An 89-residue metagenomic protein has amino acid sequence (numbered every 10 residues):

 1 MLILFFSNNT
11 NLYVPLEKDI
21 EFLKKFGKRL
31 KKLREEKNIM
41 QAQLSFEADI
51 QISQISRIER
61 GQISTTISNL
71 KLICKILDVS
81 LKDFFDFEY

Functional and structural regions predicted by a protein language model:
M1-K32, E36-K37, K75: N-terminal flexible/basic segments that precede or flank functional cores
P15-D19, L81, E88: Acetyl-CoA-dependent GNAT
K31, A42, K71: Residues within the helices of the helix-turn-helix
E35, D49, R60-Q62, Y89: Residue-level detection of the helix-turn-helix DNA-binding "recognition helix"
N38-R57: Short alpha-helical DNA-recognition segment
S53-S68, F84: Amphipathic, hydrophobic secondary-structure cores in small proteins
S68-D83: DNA major-groove recognition helix of helix-turn-helix/homeodomain DNA-binding modules
